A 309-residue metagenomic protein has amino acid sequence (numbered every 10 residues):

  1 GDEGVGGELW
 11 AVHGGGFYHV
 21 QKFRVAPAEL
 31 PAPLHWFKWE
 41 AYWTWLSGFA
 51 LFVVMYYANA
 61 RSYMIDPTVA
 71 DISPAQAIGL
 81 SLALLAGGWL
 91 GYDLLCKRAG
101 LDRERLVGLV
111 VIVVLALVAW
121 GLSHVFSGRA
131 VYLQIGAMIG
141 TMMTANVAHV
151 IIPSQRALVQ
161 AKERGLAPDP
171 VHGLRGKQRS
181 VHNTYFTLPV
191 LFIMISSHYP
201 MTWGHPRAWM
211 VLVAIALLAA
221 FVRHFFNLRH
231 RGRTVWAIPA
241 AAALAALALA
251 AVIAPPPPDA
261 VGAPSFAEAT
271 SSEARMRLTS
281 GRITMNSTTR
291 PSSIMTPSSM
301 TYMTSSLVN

Functional and structural regions predicted by a protein language model:
G1-D259: Polytopic transmembrane helical bundles with strong interfacial aromatic enrichment
V159, T187, N227, T279-G281 (+2 more regions): General helical structural elements
P255-S271: Electrostatic cytochrome c docking/interface patches
S271-S272, S280-S299, T304-S306: Intrinsically disordered, low-complexity segments enriched in small polar residues
